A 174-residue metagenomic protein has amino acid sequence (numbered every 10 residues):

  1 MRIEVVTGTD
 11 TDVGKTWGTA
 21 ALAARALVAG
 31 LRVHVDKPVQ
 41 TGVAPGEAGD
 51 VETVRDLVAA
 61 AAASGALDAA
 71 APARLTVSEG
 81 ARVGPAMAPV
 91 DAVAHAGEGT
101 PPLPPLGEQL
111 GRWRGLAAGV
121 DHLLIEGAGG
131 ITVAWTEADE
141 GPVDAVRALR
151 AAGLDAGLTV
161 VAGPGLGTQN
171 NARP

Functional and structural regions predicted by a protein language model:
M1, R114-G119, A151-A152: Glycine-rich phosphate/diphosphate-binding loops that line cofactor/substrate pockets in enzymes
M1-V5, R32: Extreme N-terminal starter segment of soluble prokaryotic enzymes
V5-A20: Glycine-rich phosphate-binding P-loop
D12, A21, H122, G127-P174: Conserved catalytic-core segment of NTP-binding enzymes
W17-L103, R112-L116: N-terminal phosphate/diphosphate-binding loop that engages ATP/GTP or pyrophosphate donors across diverse enzyme folds
L31-R32, A118-D121, D155: Short, high-confidence coil segments that cap the C-terminus of an alpha-helix and link into the following beta-strand
T100-G111, T136-E140: Switch II of P-loop NTPase G domains
Q109-I125, G129: C-terminal accessory "lid"/substrate-recognition subdomains
